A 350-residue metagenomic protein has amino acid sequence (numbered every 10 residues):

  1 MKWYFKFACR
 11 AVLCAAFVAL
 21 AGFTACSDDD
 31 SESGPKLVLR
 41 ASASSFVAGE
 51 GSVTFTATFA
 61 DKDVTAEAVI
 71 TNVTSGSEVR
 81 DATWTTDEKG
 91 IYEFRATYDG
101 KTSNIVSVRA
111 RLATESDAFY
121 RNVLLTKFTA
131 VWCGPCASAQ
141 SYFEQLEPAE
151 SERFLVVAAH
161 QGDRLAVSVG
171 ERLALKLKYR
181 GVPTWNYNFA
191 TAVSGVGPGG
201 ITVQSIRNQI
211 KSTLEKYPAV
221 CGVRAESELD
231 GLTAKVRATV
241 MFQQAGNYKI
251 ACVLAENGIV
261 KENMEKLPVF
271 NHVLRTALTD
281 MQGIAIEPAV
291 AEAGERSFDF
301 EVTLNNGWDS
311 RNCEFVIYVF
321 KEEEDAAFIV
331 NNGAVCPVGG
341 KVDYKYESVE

Functional and structural regions predicted by a protein language model:
M1-W3, V18-A48, K101-Y120, Y344-E350: Bacterial Sec-dependent N-terminal signal peptides
S44-G51, S227-L232: Short, solvent-exposed loop/linker segments at the N-terminal edge of repeated beta-sheet extracellular domains
E50-T58: A short beta-strand segment in extracellular, disulfide-stabilized domains
F59-S77, W185-Y187: Change to "...patches in solvent-exposed regions of secreted, membrane-anchored, or virion-exposed structural
A82-I91: Solvent-exposed segments in extracellular or luminal domains encompassing
G90-G100: Append "Rare intracellular matches occur via the same short Y/T/C beta-strand/loop motifs
T114-R153: Local sequence-structure signature of Cys/Sec-based thiol-disulfide redox active-site neighborhoods
L155-E350: Short, conserved sequence motifs used for protein processing/export or organelle targeting and for catalysis
